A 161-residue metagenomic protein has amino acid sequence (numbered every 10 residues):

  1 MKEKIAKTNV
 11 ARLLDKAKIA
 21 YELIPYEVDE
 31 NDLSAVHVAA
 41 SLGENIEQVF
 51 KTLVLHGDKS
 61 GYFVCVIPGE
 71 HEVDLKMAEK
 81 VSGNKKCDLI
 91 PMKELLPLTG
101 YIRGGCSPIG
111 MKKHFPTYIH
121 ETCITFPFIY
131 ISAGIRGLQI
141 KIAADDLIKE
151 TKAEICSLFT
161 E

Functional and structural regions predicted by a protein language model:
M1-E161: Extended, low-hydrophobicity, polar/charged segments
